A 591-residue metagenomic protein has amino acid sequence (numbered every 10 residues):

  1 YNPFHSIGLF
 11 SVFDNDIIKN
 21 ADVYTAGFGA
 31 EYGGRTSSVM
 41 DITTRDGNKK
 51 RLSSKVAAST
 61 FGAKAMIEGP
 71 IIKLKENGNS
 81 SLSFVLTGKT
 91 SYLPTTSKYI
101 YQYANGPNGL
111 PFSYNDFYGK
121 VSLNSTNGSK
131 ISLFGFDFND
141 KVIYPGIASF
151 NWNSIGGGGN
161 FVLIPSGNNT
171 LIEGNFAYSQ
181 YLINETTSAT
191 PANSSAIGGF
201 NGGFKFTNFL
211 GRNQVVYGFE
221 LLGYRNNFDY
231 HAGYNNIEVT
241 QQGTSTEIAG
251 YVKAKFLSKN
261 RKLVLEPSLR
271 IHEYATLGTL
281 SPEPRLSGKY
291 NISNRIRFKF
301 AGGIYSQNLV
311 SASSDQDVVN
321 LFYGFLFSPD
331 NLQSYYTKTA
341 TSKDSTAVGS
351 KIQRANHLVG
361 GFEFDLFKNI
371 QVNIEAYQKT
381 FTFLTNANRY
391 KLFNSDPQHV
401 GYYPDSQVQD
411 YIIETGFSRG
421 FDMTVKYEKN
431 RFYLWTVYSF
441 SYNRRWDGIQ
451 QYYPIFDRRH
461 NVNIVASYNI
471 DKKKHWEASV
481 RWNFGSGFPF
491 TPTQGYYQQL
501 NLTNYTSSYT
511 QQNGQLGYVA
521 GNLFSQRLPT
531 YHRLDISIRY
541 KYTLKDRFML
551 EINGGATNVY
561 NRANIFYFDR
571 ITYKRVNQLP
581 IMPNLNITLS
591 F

Functional and structural regions predicted by a protein language model:
Y1-Y24, G109-F112: Short acidic/polar hinge/loop motifs at secondary-structure boundaries that mediate gating or recognition
R35, L82-Y92, F117, K130-S132 (+3 more regions): Surface-exposed extracellular loop regions of Gram-negative outer-membrane beta-barrel proteins
S54-T60, L86-Y92, L133-D137, G174-Q180 (+7 more regions): Transmembrane beta-barrel strands of outer-membrane/channel proteins
F61-Y92, Y103-K141, S149-L171, N208-V215: Transmembrane beta-barrel wall of Gram-negative outer-membrane proteins
Y99, N483-G514, R527-D535, R539-F591: C-terminal beta-signal and adjacent terminal beta-strands/loops of Gram-negative outer-membrane beta-barrel proteins
F150, N160-I164, G243, Y305-N373 (+4 more regions): Outer-membrane beta-barrel signature, preferentially recognizing the C-terminal barrel domain of Gram-negative
G199, G203, Q241-Y251, A347 (+4 more regions): Outer membrane beta-barrel strand-and-loop segments of large Gram-negative receptors, especially TonB-dependent
Y377-T380, P397-P489: Gram-negative outer-membrane beta-barrel transporters
